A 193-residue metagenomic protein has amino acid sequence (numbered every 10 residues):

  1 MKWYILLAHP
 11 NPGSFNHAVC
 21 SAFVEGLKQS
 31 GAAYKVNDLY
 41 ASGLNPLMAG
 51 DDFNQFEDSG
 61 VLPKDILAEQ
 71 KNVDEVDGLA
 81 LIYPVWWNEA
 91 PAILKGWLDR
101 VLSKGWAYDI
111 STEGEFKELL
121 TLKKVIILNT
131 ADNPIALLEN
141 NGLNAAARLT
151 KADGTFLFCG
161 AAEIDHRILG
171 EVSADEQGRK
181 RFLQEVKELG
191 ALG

Functional and structural regions predicted by a protein language model:
M1-W106, E176-G193: N-terminal beta1-alpha1-beta2 submodule of the flavodoxin-like/Rossmannoid cofactor-binding fold
M1-Y4, T130-N133, D165-E171: A short small-residue
A41-P46, F116-L119, K123-I126, D153-V172: Mobile beta-alpha loop/short-helix "lid" or hinge segments that flank ligand
V76-P91, I127-T130, G154-I164: Short secondary-structure transition/capping segments
K104-Y108, A161-I164: Short, structured loop/turn "capping" segments at alpha-beta junctions
D109-L157: Short, glycine-/small-residue-rich phosphate/pyrophosphate-handling segment
L137, N141-G193: Glycine-rich phosphate/pyrophosphate-binding loop and the adjoining helix
